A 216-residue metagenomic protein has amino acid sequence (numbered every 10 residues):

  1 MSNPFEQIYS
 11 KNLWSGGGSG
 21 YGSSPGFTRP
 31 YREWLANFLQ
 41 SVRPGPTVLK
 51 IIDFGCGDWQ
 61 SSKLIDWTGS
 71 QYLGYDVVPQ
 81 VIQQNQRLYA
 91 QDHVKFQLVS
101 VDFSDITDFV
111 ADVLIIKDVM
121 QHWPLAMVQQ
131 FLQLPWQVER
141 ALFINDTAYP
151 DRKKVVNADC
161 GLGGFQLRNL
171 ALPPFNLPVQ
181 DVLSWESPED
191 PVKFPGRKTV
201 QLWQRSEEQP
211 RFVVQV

Functional and structural regions predicted by a protein language model:
M1-F109, W123-V216: Class I (Rossmann-like) S-adenosyl-L-methionine-dependent methyltransferase catalytic domain, capturing the SAM-binding
V113-L125: A short SAM/SAH-binding and catalytic strip from SAM-dependent methyltransferases
